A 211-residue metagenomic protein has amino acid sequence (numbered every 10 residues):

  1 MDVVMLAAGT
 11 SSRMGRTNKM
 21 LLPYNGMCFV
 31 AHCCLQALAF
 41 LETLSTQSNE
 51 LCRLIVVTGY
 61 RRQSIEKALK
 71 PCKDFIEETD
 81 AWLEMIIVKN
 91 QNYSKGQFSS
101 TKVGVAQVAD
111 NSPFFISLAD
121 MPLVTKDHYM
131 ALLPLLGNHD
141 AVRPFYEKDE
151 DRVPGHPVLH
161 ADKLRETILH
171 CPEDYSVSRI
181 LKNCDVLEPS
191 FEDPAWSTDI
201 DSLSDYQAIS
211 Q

Functional and structural regions predicted by a protein language model:
M1-R16: N-terminal nucleotide-binding beta1-loop-alpha1 segment
M1-V3, H170-Q211: Conserved alpha/beta core of the MobA/IspD/sugar-nucleotide pyrophosphorylase nucleotidyltransferase superfamily
V3-M5, I55-V56, F115-I116, R143: Structural beta-sheet core signal
M5, N18, V30, L54 (+3 more regions): Residue-level signal for inorganic ion chemistry
A8, G59, A119: Cofactor-binding loop segments of dinucleotide-utilizing enzymes, especially the Rossmann-like FAD- and NAD(P)+-binding
K19-M20, M27-A39: Short, well-formed alpha-helical segments that are part of the catalytic scaffolds of diverse glycosyltransferases
C33-P113: Conserved N-terminal catalytic core of the sugar/cofactor nucleotidyltransferase
W82-E84, V88-N90, S94-H160, E166: Conserved beta-loop-beta/alpha segment of the NTase-like Rossmann-fold superfamily that binds/positions NTPs
